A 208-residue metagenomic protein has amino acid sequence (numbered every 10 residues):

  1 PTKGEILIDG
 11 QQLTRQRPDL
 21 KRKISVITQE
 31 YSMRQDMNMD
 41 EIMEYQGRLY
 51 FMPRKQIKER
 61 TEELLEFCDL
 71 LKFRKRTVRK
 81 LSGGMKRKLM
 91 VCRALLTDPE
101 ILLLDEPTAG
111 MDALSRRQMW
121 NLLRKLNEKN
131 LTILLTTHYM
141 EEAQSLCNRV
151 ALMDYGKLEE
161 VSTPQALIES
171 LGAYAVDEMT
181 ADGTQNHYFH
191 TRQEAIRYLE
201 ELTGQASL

Functional and structural regions predicted by a protein language model:
G4-Q12, L20: Conserved ABC transporter NBD signature motif
E44, R48, K55-F73: Conserved ABC ATPase "signature" region
T77-L81: Conserved ABC ATPase signature
D98: Conserved catalytic motifs of ABC-family nucleotide-binding domains
L102-D105: Catalytic Walker B motif of ABC-type/P-loop ATPase nucleotide-binding domains
V161-S162: ABC ATPase "signature
